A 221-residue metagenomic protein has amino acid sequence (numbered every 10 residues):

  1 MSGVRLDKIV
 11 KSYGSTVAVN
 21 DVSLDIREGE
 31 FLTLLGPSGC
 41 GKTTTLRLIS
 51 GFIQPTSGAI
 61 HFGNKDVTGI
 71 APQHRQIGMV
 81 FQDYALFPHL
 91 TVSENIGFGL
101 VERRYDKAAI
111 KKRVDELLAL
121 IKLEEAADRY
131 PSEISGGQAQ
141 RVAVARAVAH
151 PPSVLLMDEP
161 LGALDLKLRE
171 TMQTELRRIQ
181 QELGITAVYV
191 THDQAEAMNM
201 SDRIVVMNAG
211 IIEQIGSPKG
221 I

Functional and structural regions predicted by a protein language model:
V22-T33, F87: Pre-Walker A (P-loop) beta-loop-beta motif of ABC nucleotide-binding domains
L35-P37: The feature captures the beta-strand-to-loop junction immediately N-terminal to the Walker
T43-L46, V142: ABC ATPase nucleotide-binding domain helices that frame the ATP-binding cleft
S50: Helix-to-loop junction immediately C-terminal to a conserved catalytic motif
G58-D66: Conserved ABC transporter NBD signature motif
R75-G78, D83-I221: ABC ATPase nucleotide-binding domains
